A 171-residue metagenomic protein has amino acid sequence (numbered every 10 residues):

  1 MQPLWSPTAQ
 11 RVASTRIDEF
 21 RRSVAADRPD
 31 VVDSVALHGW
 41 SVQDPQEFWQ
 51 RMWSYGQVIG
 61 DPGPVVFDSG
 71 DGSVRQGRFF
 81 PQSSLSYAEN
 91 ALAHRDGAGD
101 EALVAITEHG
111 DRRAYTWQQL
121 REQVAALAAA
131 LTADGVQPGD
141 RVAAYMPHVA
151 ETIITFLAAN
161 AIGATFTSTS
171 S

Functional and structural regions predicted by a protein language model:
M1-R75: N-terminal amphipathic, basic-rich helices that act as targeting or association modules
A9-V12, R95, Q119: A generic short alpha-helical patch detector that favors 3-5-residue windows in or near N-terminal regions
A36-W40, A88, L103-L157: Conserved AMP-binding/adenylate-forming core of the ANL superfamily
V42, Q50-P64, P81-V104: A short N-terminal helical cap/helix-turn-helix that marks the beginning of AMP-binding/adenylate-forming
Q76-F80: Short, P/G- and charge-enriched loop/turn segments at secondary-structure junctions
M146-P147, T167-S171: ATP-dependent adenylate-forming carboxylate-activation enzymes
N160: Anion (oxyanion) recognition and catalysis
G163: Structured binding elements
